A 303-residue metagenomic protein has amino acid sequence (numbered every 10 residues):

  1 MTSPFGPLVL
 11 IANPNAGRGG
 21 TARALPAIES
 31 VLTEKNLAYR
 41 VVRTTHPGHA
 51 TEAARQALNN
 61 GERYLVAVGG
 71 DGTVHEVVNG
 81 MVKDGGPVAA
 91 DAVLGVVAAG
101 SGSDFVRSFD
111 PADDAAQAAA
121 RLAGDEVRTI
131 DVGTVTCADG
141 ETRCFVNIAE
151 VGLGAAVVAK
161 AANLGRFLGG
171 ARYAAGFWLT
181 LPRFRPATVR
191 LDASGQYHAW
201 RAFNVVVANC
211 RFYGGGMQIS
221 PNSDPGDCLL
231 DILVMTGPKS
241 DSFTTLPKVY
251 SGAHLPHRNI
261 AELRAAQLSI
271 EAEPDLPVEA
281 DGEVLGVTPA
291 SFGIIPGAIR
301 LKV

Functional and structural regions predicted by a protein language model:
M1-L65: ATP/NTP phosphate-donor binding region
P14, V68-G70, V97-A99: Glycine-rich beta-strand-to-loop/alpha-helix junction loops that act as flexible
K35, T44, V82-F203: Catalytic core of DAGKc-family lipid kinases
A50, G72-V77, D104, I130: Short glycine/serine/threonine-rich phosphate/pyrophosphate-binding segments that cradle anionic phosphate groups
E150, G154, V206-I219, V284: Glycine-rich phosphate/pyrophosphate-binding beta-alpha loops
G165-Y173, G215-D241: Gly/Ser/Thr-rich active-site loops/lids in small-molecule metabolic enzymes that frequently grip phosphoryl groups
A193, A199, D224, L230 (+1 more regions): ATP/nucleoside-binding phosphotransfer catalytic cores, i.e., glycine-rich phosphate-binding loops
